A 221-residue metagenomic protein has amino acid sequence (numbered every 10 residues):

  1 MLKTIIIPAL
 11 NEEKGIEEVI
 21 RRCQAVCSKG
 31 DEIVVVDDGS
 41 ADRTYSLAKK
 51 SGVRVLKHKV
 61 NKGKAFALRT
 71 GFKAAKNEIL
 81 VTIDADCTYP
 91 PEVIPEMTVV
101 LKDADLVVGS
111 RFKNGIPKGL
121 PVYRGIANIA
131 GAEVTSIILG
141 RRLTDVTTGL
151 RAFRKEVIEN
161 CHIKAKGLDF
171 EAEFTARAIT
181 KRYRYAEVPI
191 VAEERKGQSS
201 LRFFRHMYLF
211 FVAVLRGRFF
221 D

Functional and structural regions predicted by a protein language model:
L2-T4, E32, E173: Cell-envelope/extracellular polymer assembly enzymes that use nucleotide-activated donors
I7, I20, G30-G39, L56: Short beta-strand/loop segment that forms part of the nucleotide-sugar
E12-A25: Short, well-formed alpha-helical segments that are part of the catalytic scaffolds of diverse glycosyltransferases
D31-V34, Y45-A74: Conserved donor nucleotide-binding strand/loop of the catalytic core
D37-Y45, C87: A conserved acidic beta->alpha catalytic loop
K59-A74, P91-L168, E194-F219: Acceptor/aglycone-binding surface of glycosyltransferases and processive sugar-polymer synthases
L80: Short aromatic/hydrophobic "clamp" motif used to bind/position activated sugar donors
R142, I163-K166, T175-A192: Catalytic donor-sugar/metal-binding loop of nucleotide-sugar-dependent glycosyltransferases
